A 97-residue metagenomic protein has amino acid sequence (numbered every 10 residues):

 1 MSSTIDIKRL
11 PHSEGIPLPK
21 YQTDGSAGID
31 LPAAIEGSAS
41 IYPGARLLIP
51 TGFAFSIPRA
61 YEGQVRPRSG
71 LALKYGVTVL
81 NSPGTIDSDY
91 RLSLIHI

Functional and structural regions predicted by a protein language model:
M1-I95: DUTPase catalytic domain/fold
